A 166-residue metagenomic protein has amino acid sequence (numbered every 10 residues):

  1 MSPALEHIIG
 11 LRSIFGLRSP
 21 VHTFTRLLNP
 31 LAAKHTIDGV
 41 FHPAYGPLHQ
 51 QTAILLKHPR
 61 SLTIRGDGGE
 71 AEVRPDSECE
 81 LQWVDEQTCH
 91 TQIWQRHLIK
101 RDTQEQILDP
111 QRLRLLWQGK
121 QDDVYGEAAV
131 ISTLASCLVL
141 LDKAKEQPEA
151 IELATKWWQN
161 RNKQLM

Functional and structural regions predicted by a protein language model:
M1-M166: Glycine-rich anion-binding loops and their surrounding alpha/beta cores
